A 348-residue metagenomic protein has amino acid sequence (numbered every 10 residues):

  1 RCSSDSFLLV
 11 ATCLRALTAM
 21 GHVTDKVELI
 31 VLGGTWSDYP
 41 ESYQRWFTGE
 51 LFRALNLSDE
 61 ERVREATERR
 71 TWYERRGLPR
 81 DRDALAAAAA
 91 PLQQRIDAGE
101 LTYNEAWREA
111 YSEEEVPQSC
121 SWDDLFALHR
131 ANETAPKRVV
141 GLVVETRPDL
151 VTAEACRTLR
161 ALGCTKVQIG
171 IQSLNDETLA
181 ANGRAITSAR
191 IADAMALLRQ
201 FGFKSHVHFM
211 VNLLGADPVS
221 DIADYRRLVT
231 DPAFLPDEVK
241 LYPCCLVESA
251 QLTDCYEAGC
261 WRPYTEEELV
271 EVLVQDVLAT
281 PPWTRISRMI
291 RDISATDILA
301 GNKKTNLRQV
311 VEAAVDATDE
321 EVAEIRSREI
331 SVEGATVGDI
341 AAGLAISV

Functional and structural regions predicted by a protein language model:
C2-L17, H22, K26-V27, S42 (+1 more regions): Secondary-structure boundary/capping micro-motif
C2-L9, G33-R53, T67-H206, M210-E267 (+1 more regions): Conserved non-cysteine loop/helix-boundary elements of the Radical SAM core domain that shape
F7, D59, V63, S119-L128 (+4 more regions): Catalytic cores of glycan-processing enzymes that make or break glycosidic bonds
L14, T18, L51-L55, D59 (+2 more regions): Structural signal for hydrophobic packing residues in well-ordered secondary-structure cores of soluble enzyme domains
A19, V23, E60-E61, F234 (+2 more regions): Intrinsically disordered or highly flexible coil/loop and linker segments, enriched in small and charged/polar residues
E28-L32: Divalent metal-dependent hydrolysis catalytic cores, especially in the metallo-beta-lactamase
F52-E61, R227-D237, T265-E266, L307-V322: Acidic, His- and aromatic-enriched active-site or binding-groove loops in soluble protein domains that engage sugars
C260-V348: C-terminal accessory regions of radical SAM enzymes
